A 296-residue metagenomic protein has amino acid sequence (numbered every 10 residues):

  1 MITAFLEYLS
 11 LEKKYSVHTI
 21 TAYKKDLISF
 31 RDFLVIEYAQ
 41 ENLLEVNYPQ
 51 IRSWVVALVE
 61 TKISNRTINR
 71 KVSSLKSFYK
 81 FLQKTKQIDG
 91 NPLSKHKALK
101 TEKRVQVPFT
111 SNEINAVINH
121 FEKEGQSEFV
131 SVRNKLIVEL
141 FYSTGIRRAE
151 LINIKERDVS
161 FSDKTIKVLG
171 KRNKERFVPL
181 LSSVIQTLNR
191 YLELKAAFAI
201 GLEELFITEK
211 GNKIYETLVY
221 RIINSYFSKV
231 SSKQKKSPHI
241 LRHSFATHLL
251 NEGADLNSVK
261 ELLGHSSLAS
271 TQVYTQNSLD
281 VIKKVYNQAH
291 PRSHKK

Functional and structural regions predicted by a protein language model:
M1-K296: Conserved catalytic core of the tyrosine transesterase superfamily
